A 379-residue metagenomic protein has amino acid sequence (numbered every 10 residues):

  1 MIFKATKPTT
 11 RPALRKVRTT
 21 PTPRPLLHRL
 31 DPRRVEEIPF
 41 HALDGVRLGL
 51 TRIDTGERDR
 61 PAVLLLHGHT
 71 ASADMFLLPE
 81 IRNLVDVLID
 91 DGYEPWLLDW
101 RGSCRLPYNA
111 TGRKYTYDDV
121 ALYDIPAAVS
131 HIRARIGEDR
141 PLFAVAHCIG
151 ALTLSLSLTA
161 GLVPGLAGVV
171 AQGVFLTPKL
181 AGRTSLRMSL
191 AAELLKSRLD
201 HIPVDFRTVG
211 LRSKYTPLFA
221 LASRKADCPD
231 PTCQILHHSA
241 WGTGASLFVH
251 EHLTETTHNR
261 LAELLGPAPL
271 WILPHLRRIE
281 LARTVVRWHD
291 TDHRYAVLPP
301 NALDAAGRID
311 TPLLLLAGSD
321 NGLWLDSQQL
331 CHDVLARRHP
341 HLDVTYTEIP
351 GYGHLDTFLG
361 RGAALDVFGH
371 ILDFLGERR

Functional and structural regions predicted by a protein language model:
I2-K4, A134-E138, I149-V285: Alpha/beta-hydrolase-fold enzymes
T22-T55: N-terminal cap/lid segment of alpha/beta-hydrolase-fold proteins
A42, G49-P107: Short, surface-exposed "cap/lid" segments of acyl-processing enzymes
L98-Y115, L355-T357: Glycine-rich "HGGG/HGxG" loop immediately N-terminal to the catalytic nucleophile of the alpha/beta-hydrolase
K114-A134: Alpha/beta-hydrolase active-site loop
I309, L315-A317: Short beta-strand/loop motif that positions the catalytic acidic residue of the alpha/beta-hydrolase fold
G322-Q328: Conserved alpha/beta-hydrolase "acid-adjacent" motif
R338, L342-R379: Catalytic active-site module of serine/aspartate enzymes centered on a nucleophile-bearing elbow/loop
